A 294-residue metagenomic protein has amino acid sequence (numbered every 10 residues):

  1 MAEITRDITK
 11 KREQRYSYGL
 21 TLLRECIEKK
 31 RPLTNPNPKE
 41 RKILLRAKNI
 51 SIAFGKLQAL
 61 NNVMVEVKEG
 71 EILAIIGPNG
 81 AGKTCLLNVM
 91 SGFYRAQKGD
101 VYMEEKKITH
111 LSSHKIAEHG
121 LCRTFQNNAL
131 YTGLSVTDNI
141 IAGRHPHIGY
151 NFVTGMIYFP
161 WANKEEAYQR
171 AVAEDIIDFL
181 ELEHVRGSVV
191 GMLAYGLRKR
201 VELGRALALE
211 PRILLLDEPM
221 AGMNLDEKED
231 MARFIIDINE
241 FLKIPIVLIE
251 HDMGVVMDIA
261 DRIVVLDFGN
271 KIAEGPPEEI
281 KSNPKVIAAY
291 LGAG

Functional and structural regions predicted by a protein language model:
I4, I8-G294: Glycine-rich phosphate-binding loops of nucleotide-dependent enzymes
